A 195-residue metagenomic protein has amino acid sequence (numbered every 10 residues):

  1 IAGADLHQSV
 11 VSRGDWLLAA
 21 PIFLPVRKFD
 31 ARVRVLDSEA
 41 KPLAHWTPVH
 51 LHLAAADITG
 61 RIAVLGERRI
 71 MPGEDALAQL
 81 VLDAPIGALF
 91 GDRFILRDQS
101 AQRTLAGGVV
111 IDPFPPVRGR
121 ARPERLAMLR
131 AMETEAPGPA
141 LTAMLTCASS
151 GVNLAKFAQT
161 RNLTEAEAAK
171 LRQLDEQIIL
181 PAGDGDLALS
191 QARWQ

Functional and structural regions predicted by a protein language model:
I1: Acidic, glycine-rich loop-and-beta core segments that form the ion-binding/anion-interacting portion of active sites
A4-Q195: C-terminal effector modules of nucleic-acid-centric enzymes and ribosome-associated factors
